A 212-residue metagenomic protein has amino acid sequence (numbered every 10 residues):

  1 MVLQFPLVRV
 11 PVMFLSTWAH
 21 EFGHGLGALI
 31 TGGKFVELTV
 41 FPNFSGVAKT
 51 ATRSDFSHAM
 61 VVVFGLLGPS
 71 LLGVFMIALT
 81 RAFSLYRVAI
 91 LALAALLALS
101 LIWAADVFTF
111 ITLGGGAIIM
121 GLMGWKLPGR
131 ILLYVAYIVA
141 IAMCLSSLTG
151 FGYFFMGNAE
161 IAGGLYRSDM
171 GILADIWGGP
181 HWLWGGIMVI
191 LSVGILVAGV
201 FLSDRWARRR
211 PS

Functional and structural regions predicted by a protein language model:
M1, N43-A207: Metalloprotease/metallohydrolase-associated module, dominated by Zn2+-dependent proteases
F5-H58: Small-residue-rich helix-interface/hinge motifs
